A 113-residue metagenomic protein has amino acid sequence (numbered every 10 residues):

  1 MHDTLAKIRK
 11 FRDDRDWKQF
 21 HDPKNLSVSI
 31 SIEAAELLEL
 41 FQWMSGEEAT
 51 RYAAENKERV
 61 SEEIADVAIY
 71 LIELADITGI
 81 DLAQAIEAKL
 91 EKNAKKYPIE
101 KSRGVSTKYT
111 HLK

Functional and structural regions predicted by a protein language model:
M1-I64, A68-K113: Flexible "arm" and connector segments at domain edges
